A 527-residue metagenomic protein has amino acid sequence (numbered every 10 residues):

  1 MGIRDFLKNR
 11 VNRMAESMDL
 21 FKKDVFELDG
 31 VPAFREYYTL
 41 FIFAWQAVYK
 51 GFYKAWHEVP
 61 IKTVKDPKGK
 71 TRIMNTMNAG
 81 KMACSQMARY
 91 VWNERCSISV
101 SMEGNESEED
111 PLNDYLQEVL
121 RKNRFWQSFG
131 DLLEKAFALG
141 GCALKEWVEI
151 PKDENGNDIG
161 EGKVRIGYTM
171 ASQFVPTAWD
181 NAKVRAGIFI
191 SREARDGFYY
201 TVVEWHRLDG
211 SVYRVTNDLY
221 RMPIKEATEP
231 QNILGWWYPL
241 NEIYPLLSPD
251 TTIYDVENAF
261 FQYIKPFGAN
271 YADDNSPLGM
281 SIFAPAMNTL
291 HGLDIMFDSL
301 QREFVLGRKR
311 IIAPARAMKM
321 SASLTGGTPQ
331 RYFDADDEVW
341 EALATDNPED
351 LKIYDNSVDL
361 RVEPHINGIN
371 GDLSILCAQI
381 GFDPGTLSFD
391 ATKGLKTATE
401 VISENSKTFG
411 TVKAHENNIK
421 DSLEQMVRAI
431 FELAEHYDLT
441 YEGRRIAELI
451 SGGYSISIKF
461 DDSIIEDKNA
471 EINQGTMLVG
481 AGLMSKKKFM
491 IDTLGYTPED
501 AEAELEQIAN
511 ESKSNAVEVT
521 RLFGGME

Functional and structural regions predicted by a protein language model:
M1-R185, F189, A194-R195: Extended, helix-rich architectural segments
M18, V25-V31, R35-T39, Q46 (+5 more regions): Charge-rich, acidic-biased intrinsically disordered regions
N105-D110, M320-A322, L343-N469, L505-V517: Surface-exposed loop-to-helix/strand elements on domain peripheries
G130-L139, A143-M280: Extended, regular secondary-structure scaffolds
N241-E404, R444: Extended, charged amphipathic alpha-helical segments
I472-G480: Short, amphipathic alpha-helical "recognition" segments used to contact nucleic acids or chromatin
A481-I491: Short, charged amphipathic recognition helices of the HTH superfamily and cognate SANT/SANTA-like modules
D492-G524: Long, highly charged low-complexity segments enriched in Glu/Asp and Lys/Arg with interspersed Ser/Thr
